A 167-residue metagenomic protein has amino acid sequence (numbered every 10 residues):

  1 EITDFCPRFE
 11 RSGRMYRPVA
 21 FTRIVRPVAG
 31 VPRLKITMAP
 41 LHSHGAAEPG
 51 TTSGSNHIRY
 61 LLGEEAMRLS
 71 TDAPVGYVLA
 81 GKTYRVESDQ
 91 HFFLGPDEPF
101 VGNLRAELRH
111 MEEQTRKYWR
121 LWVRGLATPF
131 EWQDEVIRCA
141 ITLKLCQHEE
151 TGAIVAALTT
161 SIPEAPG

Functional and structural regions predicted by a protein language model:
E1-G167: Acidic, mature catalytic/reactive cores of soluble proteins
